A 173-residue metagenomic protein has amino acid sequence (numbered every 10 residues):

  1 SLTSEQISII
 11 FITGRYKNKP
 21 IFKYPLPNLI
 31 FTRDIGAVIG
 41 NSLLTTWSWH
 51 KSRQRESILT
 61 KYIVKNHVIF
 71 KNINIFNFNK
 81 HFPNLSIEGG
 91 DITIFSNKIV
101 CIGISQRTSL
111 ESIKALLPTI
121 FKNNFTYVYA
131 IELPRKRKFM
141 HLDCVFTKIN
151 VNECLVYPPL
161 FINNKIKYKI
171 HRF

Functional and structural regions predicted by a protein language model:
S1-F173: The feature marks the mature, well-folded catalytic cores of soluble enzymes
